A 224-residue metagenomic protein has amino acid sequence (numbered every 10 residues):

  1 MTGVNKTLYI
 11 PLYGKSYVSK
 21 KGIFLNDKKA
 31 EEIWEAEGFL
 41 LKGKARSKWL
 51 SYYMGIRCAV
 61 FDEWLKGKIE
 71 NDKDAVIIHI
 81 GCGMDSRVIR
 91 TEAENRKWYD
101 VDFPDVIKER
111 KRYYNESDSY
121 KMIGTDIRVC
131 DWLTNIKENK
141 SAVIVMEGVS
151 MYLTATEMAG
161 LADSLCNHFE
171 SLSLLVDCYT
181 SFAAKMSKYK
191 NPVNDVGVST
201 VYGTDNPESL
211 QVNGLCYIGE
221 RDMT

Functional and structural regions predicted by a protein language model:
M1-I78, C82-T125, E138: Rossmann-like AdoMet
M122, D131-W132, Y152-E170: A short, conserved alpha-helix within the catalytic core of class I
I127-C130, S150-Y152, T180-A184: Short, catalytically relevant binding-site loops at active-site mouths
C130-K140: Short amphipathic alpha-helix with an adjacent loop that forms part of the alpha/beta core around
E138-M151: Short SAM/SAH-binding signature in class I
V143, N167-A183: Conserved beta-strand signature within the Rossmann-like core of class I S-adenosyl-L-methionine
S181-G197: Short, glycine-/aromatic-enriched active-site segment of Class I SAM-dependent methyltransferases
G197-D222: Short alpha-helix
